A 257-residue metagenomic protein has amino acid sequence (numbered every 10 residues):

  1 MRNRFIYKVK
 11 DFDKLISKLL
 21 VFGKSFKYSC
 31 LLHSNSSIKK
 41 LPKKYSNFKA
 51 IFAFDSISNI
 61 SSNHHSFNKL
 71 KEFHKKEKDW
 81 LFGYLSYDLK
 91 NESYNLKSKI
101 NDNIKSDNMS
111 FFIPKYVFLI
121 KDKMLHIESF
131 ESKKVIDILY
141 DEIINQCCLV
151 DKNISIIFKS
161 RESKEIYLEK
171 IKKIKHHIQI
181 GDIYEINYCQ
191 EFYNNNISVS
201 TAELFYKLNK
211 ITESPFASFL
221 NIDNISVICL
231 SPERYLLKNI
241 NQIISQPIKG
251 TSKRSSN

Functional and structural regions predicted by a protein language model:
M1-N257: Extended alpha-helical targeting/anchoring segments, especially N-terminal organellar/secretory targeting helices
